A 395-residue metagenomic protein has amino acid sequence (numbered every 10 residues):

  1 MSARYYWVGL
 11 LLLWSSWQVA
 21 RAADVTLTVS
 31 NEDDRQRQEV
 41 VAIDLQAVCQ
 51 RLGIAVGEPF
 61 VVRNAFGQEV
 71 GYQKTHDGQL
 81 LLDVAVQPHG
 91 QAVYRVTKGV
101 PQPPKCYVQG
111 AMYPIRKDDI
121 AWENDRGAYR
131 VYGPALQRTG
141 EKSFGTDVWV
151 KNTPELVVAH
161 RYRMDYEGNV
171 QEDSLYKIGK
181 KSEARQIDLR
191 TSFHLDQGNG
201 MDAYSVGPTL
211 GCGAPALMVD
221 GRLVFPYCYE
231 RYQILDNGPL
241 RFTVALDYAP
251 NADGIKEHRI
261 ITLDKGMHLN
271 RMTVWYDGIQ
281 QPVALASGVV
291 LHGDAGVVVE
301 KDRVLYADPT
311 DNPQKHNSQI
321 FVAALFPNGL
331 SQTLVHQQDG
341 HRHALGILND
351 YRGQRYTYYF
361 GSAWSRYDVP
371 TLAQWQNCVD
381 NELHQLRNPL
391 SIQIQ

Functional and structural regions predicted by a protein language model:
M1-V25: Bacterial Sec-dependent N-terminal signal peptides
A23-G110, S143-K151, E155: Alpha-mannosidase-like glycoside hydrolase catalytic domains involved in N-glycan trimming, generalizing to other
D24-T28, V283-V335: Polysaccharide-binding surfaces and accessory modules of carbohydrate-active proteins
D34-R37, V48-L52, G127-V131, L136-E141 (+2 more regions): Primarily extracytoplasmic ectodomains and periplasmic/lumenal surface modules that are beta-strand-rich
Q79, V86, A323-Q395: Beta-strand-rich recognition/accessory modules
V100-D220: Solvent-exposed N-terminal domain segments of exported/luminal and surface proteins
D196, A203-Y248: Active-site cradle of extracellular carbohydrate-active enzymes
E230-V283: Acidic, contiguous internal or C-terminal segments within carbohydrate-active enzymes that form a structured patch used
